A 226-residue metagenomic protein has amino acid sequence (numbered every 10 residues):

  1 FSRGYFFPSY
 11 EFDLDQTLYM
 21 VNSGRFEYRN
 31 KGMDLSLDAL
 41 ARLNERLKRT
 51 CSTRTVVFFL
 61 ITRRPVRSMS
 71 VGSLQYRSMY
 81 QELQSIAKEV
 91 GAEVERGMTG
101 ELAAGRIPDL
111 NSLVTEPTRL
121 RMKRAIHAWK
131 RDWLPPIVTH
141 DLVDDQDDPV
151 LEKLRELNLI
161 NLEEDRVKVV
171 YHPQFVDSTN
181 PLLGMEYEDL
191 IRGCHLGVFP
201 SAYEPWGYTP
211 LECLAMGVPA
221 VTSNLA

Functional and structural regions predicted by a protein language model:
F1-A226: Catalytic cores of carbohydrate-active enzymes across secretory and cytosolic contexts
